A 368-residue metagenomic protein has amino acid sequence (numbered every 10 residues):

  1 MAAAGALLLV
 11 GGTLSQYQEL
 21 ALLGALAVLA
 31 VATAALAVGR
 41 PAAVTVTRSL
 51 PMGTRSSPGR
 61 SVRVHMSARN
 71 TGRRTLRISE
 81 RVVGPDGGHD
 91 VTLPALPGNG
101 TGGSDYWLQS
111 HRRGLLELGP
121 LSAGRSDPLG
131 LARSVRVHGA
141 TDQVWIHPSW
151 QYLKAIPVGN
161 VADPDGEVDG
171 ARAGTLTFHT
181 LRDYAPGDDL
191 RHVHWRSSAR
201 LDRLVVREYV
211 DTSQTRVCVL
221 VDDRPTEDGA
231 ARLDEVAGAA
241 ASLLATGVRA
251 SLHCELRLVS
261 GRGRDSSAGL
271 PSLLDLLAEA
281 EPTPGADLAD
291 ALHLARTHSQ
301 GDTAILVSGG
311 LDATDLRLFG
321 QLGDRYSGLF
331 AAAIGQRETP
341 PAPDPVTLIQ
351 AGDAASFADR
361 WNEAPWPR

Functional and structural regions predicted by a protein language model:
M1-R48: Extracellular/lumenal glycan-associated context and N-glycosylation machinery
L7-L23, R113, N160, E279-P282 (+1 more regions): Non-transmembrane, interaction-prone segments in cytosolic or luminal domains
L23-L26, L96, R325: Low-complexity, intrinsically disordered/propeptide-like segments
L29-A268, T303, V307, T314 (+1 more regions): An amphipathic, basic-hydrophobic helix/alpha-beta surface used to engage anionic, phosphate-rich ligands or surfaces
A245-R368: Acidic, glycine-rich A-domain
